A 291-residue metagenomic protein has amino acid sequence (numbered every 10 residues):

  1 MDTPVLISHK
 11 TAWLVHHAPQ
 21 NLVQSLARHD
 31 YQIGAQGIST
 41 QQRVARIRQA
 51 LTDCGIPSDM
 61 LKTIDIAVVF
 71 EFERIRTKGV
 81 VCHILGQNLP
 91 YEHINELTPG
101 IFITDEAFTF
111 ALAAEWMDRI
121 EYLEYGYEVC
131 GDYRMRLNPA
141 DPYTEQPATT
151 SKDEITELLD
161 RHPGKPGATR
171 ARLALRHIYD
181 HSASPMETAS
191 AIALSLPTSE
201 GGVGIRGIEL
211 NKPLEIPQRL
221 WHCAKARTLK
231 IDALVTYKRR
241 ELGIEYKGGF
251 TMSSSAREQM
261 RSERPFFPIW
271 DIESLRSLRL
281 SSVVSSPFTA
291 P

Functional and structural regions predicted by a protein language model:
M1-G167, T198: Short gly/ser-rich loop at a beta-strand->alpha-helix junction or flexible surface loop bordering the NTP-binding
E145-P291: Surface segments flanking catalytic/ligand-binding clefts of nucleic-acid enzymes
